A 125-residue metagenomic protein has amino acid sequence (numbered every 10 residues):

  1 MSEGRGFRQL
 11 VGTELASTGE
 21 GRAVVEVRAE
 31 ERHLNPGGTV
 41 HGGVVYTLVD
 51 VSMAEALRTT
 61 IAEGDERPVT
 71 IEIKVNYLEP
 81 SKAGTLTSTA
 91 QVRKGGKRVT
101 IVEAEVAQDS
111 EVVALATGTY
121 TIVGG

Functional and structural regions predicted by a protein language model:
M1-G125: Terminal targeting signals and extreme-terminal segments of soluble enzymes
